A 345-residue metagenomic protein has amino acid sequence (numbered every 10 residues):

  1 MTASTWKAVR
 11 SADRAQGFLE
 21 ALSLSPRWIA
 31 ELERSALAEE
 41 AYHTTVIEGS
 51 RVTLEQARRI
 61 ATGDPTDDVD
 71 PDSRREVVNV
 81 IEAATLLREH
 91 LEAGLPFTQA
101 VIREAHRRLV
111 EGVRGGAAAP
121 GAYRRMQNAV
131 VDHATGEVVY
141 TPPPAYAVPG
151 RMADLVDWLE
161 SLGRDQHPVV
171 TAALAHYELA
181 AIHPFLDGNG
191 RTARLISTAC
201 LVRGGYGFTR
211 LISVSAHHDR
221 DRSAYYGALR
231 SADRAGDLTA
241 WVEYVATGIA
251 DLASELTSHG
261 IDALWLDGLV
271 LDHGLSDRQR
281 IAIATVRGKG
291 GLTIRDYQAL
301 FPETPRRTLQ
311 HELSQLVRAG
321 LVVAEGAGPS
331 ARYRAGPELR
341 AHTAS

Functional and structural regions predicted by a protein language model:
M1-S345: FIC/Doc superfamily catalytic core
